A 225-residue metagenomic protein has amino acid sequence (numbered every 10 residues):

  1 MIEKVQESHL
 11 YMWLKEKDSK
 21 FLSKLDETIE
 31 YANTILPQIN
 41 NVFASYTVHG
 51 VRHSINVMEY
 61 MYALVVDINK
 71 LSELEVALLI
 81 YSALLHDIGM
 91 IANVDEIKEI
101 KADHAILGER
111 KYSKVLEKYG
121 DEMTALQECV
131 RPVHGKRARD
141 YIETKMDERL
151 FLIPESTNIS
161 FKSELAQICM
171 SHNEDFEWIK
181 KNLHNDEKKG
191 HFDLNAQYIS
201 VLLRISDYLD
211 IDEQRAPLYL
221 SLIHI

Functional and structural regions predicted by a protein language model:
M1-G120: Acidic/His-rich, divalent-metal-binding segments that scaffold phosphate/diphosphate chemistry
N69-I223: Divalent metal-dependent catalytic cores for phosphoryl transfer on phosphate-bearing substrates
